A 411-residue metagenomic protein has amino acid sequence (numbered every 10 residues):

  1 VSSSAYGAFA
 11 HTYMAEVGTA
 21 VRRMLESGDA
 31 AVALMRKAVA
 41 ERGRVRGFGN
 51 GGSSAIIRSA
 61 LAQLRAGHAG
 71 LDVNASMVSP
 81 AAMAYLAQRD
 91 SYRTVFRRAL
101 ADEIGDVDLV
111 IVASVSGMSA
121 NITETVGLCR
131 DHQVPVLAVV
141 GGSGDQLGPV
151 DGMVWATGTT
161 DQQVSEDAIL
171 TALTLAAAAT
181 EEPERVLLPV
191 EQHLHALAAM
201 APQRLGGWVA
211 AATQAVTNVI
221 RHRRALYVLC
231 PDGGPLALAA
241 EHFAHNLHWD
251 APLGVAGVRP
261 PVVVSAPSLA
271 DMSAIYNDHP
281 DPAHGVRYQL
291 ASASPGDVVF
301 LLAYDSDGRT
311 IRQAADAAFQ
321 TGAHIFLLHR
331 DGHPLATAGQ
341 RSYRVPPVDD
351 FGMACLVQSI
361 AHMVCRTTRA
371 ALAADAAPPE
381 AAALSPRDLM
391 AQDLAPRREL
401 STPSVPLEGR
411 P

Functional and structural regions predicted by a protein language model:
V1-P411: Conserved N-terminal alpha-helical segment that immediately precedes and caps sugar-phosphate-binding
